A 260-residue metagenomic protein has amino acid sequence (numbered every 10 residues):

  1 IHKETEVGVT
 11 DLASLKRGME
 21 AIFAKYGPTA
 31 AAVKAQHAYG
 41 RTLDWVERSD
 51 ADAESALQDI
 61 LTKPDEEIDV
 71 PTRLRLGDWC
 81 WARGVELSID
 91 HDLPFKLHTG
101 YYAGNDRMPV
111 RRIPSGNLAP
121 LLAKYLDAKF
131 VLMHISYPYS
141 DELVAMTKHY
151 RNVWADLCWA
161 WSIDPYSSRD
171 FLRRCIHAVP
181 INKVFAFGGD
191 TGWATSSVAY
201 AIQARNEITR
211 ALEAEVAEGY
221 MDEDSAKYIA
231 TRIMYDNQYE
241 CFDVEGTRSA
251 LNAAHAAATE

Functional and structural regions predicted by a protein language model:
T5-A30, D44-V46, I89, E223 (+2 more regions): Extended recognition/assembly regions associated with phosphoester-bond processing machinery
T5-R17, D69-W81, I163-S167: Active-site glycine- and acidic-residue-rich loops that bind and position anionic ligands or nucleotide-like cofactors
A21-A30, S88-D90, L121-Y125, A145-Y150 (+1 more regions): Acidic (Asp/Glu)-rich catalytic clusters
P28-E142: Divalent metal-binding pocket/active-site signature
H98, V131-I135, D156-W159, V179-I202: Short acidic/histidine-rich active-site segments
N105-S115, S140-H149, P165-R173, A194-A211: Histidine/acidic-residue-rich catalytic or RNA/ligand-binding cores of hydrolases and nuclease-related proteins
G116-C175: A beta-strand-loop signature enriched in Asp, Gly, Thr, and Trp that corresponds to the sialidase/neuraminidase Asp-box
I181-K183, V198-E260: Mid-to-C-terminal alpha-helical segments outside catalytic/metal-binding sites
